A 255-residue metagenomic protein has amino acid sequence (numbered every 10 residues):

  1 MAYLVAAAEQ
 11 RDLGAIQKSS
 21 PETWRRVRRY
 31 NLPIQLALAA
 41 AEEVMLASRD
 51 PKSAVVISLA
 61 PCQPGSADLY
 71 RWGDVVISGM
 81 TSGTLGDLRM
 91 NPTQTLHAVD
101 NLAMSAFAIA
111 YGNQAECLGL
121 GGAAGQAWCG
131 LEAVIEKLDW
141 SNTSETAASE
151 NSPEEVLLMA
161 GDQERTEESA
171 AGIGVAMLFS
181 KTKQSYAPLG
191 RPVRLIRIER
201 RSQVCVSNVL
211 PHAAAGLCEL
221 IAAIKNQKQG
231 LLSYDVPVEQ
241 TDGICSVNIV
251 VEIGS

Functional and structural regions predicted by a protein language model:
M1-W128, E132-S152, A160-S255: Conserved "HGTGT" condensation-loop signature of ketosynthase/thiolase-family condensing enzymes that catalyze
